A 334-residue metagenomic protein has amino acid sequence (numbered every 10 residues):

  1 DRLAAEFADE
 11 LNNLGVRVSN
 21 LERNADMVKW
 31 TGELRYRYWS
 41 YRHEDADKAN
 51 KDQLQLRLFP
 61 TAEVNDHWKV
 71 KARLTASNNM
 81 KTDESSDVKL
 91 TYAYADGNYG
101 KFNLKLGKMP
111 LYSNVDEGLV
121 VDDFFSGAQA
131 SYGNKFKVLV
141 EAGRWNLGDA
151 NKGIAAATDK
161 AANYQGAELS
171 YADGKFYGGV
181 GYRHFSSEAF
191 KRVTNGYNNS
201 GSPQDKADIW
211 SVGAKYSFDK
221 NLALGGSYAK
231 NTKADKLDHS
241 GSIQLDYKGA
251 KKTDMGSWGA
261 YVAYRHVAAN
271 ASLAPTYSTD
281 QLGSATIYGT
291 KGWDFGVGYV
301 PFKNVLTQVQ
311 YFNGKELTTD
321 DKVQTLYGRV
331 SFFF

Functional and structural regions predicted by a protein language model:
D1-E33: N-terminal periplasmic/intermembrane-space "pro-region" immediately following the signal or transit peptide
R2, V18, R23, S40-A49 (+5 more regions): Outer-membrane beta-barrel pore domains
E6-E10, L106, A156, K236-D238 (+1 more regions): Short linear motifs at secondary-structure transitions and domain/linker junctions
A25-S40, A46-G153, D159-F185, K215-Y216 (+1 more regions): Outer membrane beta-barrel
